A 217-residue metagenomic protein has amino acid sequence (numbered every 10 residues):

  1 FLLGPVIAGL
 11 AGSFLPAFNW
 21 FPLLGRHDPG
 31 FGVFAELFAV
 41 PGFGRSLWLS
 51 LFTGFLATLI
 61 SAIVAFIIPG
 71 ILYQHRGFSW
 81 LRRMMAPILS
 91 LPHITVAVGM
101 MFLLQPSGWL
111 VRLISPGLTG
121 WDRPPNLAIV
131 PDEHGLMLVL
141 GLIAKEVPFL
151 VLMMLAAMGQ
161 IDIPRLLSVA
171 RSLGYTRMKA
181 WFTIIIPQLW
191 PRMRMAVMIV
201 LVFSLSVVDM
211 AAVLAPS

Functional and structural regions predicted by a protein language model:
F1-P22, A39-L155, G159, Q188 (+2 more regions): Membrane-water interface segments at the C-terminal ends of transmembrane alpha-helices in multi-pass inner-membrane
L24-F31, S217: Extracytoplasmic catalytic/substrate-binding loops of multi-pass membrane glycan-assembly enzymes
L24-H27, P125-N126, K179-I186: Short, mixed-charge, low-aromatic patches
P29-A39: A short amphipathic helical element positioned immediately N-terminal to and/or at the very start of a transmembrane
F31, L81-M84, L166: Amphipathic alpha-helical segments in well-structured domains
V33, G99, S168: Ca2+-coordinating acidic residues in Ca2+-binding motifs
D162, S168-L189: Short helix-to-coil transition segments within interhelical loops that connect adjacent transmembrane helices
